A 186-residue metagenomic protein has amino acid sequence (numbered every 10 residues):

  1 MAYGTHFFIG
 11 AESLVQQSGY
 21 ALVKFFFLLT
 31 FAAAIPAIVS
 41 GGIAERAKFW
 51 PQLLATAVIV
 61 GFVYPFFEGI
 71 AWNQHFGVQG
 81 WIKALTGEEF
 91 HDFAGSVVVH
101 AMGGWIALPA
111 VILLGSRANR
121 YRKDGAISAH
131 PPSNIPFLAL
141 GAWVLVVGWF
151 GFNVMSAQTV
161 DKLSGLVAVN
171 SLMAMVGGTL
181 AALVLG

Functional and structural regions predicted by a protein language model:
M1-G186: Hydrophobic alpha-helical transmembrane bundles of multi-pass membrane proteins
